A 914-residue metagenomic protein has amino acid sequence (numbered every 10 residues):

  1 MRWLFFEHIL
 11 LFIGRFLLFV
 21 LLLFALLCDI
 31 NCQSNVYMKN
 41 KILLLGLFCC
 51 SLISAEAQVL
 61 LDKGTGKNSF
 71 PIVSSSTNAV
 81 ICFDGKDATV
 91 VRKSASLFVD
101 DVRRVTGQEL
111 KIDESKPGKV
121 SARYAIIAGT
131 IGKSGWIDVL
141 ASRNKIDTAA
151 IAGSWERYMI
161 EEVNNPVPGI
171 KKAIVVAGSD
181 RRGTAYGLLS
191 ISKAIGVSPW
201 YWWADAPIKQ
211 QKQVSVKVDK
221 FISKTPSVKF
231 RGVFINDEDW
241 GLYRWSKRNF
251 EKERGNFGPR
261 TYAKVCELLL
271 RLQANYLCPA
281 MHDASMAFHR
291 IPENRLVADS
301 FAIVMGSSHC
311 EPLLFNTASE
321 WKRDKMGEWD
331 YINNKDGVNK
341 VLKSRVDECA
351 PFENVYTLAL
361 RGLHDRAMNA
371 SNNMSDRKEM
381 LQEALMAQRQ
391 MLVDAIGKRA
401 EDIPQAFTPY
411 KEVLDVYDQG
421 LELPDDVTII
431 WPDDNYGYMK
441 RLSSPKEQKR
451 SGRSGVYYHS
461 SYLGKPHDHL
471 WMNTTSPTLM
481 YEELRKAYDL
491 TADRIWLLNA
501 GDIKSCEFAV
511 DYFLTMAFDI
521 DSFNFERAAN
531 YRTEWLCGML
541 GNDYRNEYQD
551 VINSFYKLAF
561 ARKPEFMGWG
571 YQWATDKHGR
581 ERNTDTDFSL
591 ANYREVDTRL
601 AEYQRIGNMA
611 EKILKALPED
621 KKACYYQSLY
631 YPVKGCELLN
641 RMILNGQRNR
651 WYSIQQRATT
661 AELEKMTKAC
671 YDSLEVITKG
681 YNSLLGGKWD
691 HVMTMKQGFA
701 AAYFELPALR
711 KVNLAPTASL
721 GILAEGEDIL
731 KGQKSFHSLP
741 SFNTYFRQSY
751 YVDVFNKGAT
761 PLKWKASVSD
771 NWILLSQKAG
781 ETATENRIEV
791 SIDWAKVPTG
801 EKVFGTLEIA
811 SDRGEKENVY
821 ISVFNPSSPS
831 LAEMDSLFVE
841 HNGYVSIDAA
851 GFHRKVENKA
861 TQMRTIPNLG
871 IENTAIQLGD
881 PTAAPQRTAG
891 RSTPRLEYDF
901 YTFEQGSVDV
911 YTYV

Functional and structural regions predicted by a protein language model:
M1-Q58: Bacterial Sec-dependent N-terminal signal peptides
E56-T225: Contiguous, structured surface segment used for ligand recognition
G178, R244-G258, C278-S285, K322-G337 (+2 more regions): The substrate-binding groove and active-site-proximal loops of carbohydrate-active enzymes, especially glycoside
W200-R254, R260-A280, G452-G455, M834-G851: An acidic-aromatic substrate-binding cleft motif
V214, H289, V297-D299, E328-S451 (+4 more regions): Gly/Pro-rich turn-and-neighbor structural signature
L270, N275-P279, S285, W431-G437 (+2 more regions): Structured mid-domain segments that build the active-site/substrate or prosthetic-cofactor binding neighborhood
L590-D753, T806: Histidine-centered catalytic/metal-binding microenvironments
S738, Y745-V914: Extracytoplasmic
